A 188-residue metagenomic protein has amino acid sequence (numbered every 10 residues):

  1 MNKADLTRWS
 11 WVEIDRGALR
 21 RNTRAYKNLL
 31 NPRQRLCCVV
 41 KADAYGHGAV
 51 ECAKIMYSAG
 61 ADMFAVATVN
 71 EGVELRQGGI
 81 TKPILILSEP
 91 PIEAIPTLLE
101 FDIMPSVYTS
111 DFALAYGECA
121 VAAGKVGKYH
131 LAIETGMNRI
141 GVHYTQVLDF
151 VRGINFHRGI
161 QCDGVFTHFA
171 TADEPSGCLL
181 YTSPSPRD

Functional and structural regions predicted by a protein language model:
K3-L6, S10-E13, A18-R21, P32-L180: Active-site-proximal beta-alpha core segment in soluble small-molecule metabolic enzymes
L29: Conserved PLP-enzyme active-site core in the AAT-like
Y181-D188: Conserved small/polar residues in nucleotide/adenosyl-binding loops
